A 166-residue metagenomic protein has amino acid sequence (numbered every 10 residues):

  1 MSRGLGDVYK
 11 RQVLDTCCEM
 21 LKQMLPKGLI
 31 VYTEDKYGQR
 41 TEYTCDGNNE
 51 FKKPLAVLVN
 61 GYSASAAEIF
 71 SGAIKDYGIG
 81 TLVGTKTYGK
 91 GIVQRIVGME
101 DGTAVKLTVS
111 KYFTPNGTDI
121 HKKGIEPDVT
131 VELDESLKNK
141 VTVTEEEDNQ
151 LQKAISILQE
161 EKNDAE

Functional and structural regions predicted by a protein language model:
M1-Y9: Single conserved hydrophobic/aromatic residue that forms the stacking wall/gate of nucleotide- or nucleobase-binding
R11, A64-A66, T81, T114-P115 (+1 more regions): Short beta-strands and strand-coil junctions in structured, solvent-facing domains, enriched
Q12-E19, P26, N116-K122, T130 (+1 more regions): Intrinsically disordered, Ser/Thr/Pro/Gly-rich linkers and terminal tails that flank and connect PDZ domains
V13-S65, I92-G98, F113: Gly/Ser/Thr-rich loop/hinge elements
Y77-K90: Short, well-structured beta-strand/strand-turn elements
Q94-V97, V105-K138: Conserved P-loop NTPase
